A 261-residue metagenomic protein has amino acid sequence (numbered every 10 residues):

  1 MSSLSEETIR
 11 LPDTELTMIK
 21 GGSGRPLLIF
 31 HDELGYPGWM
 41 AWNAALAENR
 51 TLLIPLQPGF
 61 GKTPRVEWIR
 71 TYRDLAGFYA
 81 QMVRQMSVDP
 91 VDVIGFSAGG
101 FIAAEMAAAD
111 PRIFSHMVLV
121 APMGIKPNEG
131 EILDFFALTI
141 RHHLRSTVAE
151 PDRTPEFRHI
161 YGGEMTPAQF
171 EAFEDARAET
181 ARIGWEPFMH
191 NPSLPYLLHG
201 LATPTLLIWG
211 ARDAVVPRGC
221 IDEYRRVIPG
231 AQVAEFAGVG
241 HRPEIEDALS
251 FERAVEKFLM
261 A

Functional and structural regions predicted by a protein language model:
P12-K62: Conserved HGGG/HGGXW glycine-rich cap/lid loop of the alpha/beta-hydrolase fold
L53-I94, I245, R253: Active-site loop/oxyanion-hole signature of alpha/beta-hydrolase fold enzymes
G95, G99, A103: Gly/Ala-rich beta-loop-alpha elbow adjacent to hydrolase catalytic centers
A104, A108, S115-S146: Flexible "cap/lid" loop of the alpha/beta hydrolase fold
N128, D134, L144-A202: Conserved alpha/beta-hydrolase catalytic His-Asp/Glu region
L201, L207-W209: Short beta-strand/loop motif that positions the catalytic acidic residue of the alpha/beta-hydrolase fold
R212-V216: Acidic catalytic loop of the alpha/beta-hydrolase fold
A231-A261: Catalytic active-site module of serine/aspartate enzymes centered on a nucleophile-bearing elbow/loop
